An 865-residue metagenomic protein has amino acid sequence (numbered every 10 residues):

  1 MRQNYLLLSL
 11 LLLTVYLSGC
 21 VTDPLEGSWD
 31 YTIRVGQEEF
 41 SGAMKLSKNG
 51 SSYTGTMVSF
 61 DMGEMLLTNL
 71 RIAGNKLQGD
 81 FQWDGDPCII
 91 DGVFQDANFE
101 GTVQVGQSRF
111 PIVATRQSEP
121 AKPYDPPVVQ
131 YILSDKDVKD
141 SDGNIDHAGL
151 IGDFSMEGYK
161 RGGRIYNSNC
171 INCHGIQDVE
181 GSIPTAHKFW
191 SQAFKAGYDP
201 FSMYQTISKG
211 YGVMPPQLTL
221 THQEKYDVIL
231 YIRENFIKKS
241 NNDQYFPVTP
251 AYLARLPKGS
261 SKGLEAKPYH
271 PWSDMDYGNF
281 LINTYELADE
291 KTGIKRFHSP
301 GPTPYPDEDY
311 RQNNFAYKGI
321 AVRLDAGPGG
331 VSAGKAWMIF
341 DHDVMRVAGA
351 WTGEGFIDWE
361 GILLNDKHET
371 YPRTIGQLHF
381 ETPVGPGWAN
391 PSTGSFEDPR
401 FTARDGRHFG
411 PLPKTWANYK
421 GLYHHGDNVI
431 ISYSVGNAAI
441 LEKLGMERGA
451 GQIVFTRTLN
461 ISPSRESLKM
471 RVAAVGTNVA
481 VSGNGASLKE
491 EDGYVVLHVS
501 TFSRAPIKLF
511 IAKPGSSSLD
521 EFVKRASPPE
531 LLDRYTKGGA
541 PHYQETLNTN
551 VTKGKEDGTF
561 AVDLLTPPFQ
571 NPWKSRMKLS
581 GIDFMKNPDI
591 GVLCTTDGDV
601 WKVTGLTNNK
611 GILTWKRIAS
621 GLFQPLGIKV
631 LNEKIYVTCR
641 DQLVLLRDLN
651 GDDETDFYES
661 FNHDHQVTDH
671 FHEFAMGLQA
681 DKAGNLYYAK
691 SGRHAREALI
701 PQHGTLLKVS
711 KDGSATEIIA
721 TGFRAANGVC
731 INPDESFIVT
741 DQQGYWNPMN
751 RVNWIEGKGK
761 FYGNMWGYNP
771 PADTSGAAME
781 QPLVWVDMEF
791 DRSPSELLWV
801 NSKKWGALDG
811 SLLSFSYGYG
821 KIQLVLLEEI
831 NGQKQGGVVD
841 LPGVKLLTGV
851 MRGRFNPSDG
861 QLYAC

Functional and structural regions predicted by a protein language model:
D23-F110: Central antiparallel beta-sheet cores of small beta-barrel/beta-sandwich binding domains
P123-M156, N167-S168, P215-D309, A526-L565 (+3 more regions): Flexible coil segments in periplasmic/lumen-exposed cytochrome c-class electron-transfer proteins
M156-I176, Q205-K209: Sequence/structural segment immediately N-terminal to covalent heme-attachment motifs in c-type and related
G163, G175-Q205: Gly/Gly-Pro-rich "capping" loops immediately C-terminal to redox-active cysteine motifs in periplasmic/lumenal
C173-V179, K195, S208, I232-E234 (+1 more regions): Detector for the c-type heme attachment site
T249-T456, A473, S487: Beta-strand-rich N-terminal accessory domains
T477, G485-P541: Extended acidic/polar, glycine-enriched regions that form or flank non-catalytic beta-rich accessory modules
N548, K553-C865: Beta-propeller blade termini and top-face loops
